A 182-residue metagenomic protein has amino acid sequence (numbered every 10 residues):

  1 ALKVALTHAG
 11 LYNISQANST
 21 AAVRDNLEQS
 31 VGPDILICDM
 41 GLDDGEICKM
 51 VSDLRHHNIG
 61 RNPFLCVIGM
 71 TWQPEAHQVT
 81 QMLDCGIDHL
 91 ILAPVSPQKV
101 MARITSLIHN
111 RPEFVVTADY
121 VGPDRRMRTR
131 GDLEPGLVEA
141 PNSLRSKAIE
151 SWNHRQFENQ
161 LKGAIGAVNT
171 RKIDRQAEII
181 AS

Functional and structural regions predicted by a protein language model:
A1-T20: Two-component/phosphorelay signaling modules centered on CheY-like receiver
Q16-I35, D43: Acidic, metal-coordinating helix/loop segments flanking the phosphotransfer/catalytic sites of two-component signaling
G32-P63: Conserved phosphotransfer microenvironments
K49, P63, W72-H89, V115: Alpha4 helix (beta4-alpha4-beta5 surface) of REC/receiver domains from two-component response regulators
I68-M70: Hydrophobic/aromatic residues positioned on beta-strands within the core alpha/beta folds
V95-I104, I108, V116: C-terminal output helix
H109-Q176: CheY-like receiver
